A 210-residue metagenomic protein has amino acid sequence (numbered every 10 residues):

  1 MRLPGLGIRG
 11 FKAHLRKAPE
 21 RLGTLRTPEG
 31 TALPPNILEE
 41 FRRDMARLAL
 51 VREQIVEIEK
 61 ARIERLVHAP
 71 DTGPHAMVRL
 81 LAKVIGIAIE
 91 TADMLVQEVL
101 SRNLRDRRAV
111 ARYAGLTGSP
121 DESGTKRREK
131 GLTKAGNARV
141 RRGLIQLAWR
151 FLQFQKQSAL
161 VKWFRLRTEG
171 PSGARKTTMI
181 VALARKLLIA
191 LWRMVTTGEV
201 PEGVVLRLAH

Functional and structural regions predicted by a protein language model:
M1-H210: A detector of single, family-specific signature residues that are central to catalytic or substrate-handling motifs
